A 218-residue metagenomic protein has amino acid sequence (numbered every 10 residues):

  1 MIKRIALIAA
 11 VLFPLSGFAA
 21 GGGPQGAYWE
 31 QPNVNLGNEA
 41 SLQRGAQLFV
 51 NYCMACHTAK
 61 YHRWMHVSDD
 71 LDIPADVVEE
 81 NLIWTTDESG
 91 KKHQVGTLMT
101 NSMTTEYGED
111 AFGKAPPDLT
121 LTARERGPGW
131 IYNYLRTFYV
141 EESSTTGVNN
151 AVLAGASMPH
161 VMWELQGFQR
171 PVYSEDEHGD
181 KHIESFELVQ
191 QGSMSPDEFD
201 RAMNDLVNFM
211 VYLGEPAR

Functional and structural regions predicted by a protein language model:
M1-L7: Bacterial N-terminal signal peptides that target proteins for export
P14-S16: N-terminal signal peptide c-region/cleavage motif recognized by signal peptidases
G21-Q47, T58-D69, G214-R218: Electrostatic cytochrome c docking/interface patches
G26-W29, H182-Q191, M210-Y212: Short glycine/proline-rich turn/loop motifs
S41, L48-F49, A115, G127-I131 (+1 more regions): Stable alpha-helical elements in mature extracytoplasmic
F49-K60, L206: The canonical Cys-X-X-Cys-His
I73-A151, A156-E177, E184-F199: Electron-transfer interface patches adjacent to heme c in soluble/periplasmic c-type cytochromes and di-/multiheme
P196-R218: Juxtamembrane amphipathic/hinge helix adjacent to a transmembrane helix
